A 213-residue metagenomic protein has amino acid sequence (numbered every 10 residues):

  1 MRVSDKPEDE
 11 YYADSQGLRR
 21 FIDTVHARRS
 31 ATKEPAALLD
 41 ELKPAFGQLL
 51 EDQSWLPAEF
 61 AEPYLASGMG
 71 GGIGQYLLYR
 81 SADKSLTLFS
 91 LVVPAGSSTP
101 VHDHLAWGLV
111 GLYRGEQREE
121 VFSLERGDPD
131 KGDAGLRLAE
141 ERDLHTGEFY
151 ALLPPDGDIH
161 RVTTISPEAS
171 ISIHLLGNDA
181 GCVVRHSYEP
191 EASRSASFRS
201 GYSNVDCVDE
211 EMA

Functional and structural regions predicted by a protein language model:
M1-S54: N-terminal leader/capping segments at the start of a protein or of a new domain
S67-A95: A short glycine-rich, His/Asp/Glu-containing loop-to-beta-strand
F89-D103, L153-G157: Conserved short histidine dyad/triad with adjacent acidic residue
A106-E125: Glycine- and acidic-residue-biased ligand/ion/polar-headgroup-sensing regions
L109-G111, P167-C182: A short hydrophobic beta-strand segment most commonly corresponding to one strand of the jelly-roll/cupin
L124-I159, G201: Short acidic-glycine-tyrosine-enriched beta hairpin
P154-I173: Ligand-binding loop in jelly-roll beta-barrel domains
Y188-A213: Long hydrophobic alpha-helical segments typical of transmembrane helices together with their membrane-interfacial
